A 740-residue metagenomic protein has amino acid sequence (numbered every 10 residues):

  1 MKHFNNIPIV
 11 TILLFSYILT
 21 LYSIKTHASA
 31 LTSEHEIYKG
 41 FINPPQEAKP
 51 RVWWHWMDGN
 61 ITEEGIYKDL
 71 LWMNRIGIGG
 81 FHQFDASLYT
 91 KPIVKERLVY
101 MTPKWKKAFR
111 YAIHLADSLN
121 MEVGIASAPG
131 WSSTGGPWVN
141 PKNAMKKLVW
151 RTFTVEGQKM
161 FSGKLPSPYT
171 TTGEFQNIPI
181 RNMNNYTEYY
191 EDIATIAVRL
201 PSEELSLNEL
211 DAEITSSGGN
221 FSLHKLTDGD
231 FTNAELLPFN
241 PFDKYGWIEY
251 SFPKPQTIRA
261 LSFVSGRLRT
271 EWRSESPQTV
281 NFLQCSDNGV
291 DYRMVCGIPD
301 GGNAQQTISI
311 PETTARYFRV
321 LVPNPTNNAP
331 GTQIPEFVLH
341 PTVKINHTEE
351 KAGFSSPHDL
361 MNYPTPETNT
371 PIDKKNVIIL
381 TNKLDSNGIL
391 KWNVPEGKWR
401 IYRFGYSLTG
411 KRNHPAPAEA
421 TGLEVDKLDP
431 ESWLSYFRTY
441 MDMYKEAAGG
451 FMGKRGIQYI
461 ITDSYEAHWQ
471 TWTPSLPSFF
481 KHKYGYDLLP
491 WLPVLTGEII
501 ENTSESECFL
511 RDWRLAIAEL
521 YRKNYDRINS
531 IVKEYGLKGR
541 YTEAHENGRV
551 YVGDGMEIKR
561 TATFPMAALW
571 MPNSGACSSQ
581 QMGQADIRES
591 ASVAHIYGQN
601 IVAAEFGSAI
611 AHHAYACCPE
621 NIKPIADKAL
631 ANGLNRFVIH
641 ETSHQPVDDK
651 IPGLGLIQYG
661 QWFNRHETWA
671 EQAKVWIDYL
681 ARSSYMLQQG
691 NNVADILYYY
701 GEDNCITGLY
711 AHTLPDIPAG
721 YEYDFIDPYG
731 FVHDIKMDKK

Functional and structural regions predicted by a protein language model:
M1-S33: Bacterial Sec-dependent N-terminal signal peptides
S33-G80: Mature N-terminal segment immediately following signal peptide/propeptide cleavage in secreted/periplasmic
Q46-H55, S87-R97, R412-V425: Acidic/histidine-rich, surface-exposed loop or edge segments in extracytoplasmic proteins
P50, Y67, Y100-W131, P137-W138 (+14 more regions): Carbohydrate-binding surfaces of carbohydrate-active enzymes
T62, V425-R438, M582-G583, Q672-W676: Phosphate/oxyanion-binding active-site loops and adjacent basic polyanion-contact surfaces
G219-E235: Acidic, glycine-anchored loop motifs typical of Ca2+
L268, D300-M443: Extended acidic/polar, glycine-enriched regions that form or flank non-catalytic beta-rich accessory modules
R269-F282: Short coil-to-beta strand junction motifs in C2/discoidin
